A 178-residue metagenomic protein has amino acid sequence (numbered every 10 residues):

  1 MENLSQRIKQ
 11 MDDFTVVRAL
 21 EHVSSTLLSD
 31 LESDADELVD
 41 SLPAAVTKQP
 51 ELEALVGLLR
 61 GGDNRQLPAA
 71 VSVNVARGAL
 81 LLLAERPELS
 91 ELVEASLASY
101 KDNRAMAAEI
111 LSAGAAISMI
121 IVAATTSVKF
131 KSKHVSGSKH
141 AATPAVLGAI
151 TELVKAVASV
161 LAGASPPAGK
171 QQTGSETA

Functional and structural regions predicted by a protein language model:
M1-A178: Short amphipathic alpha-helical segments that predominantly mediate membrane engagement
